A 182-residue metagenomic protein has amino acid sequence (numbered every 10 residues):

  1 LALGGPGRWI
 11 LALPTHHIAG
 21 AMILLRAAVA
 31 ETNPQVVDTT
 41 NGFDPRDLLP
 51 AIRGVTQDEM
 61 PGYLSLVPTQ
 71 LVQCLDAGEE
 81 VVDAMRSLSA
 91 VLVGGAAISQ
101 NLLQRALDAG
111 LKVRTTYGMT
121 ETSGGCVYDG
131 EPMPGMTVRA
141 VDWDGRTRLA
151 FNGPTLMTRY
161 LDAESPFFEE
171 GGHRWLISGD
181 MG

Functional and structural regions predicted by a protein language model:
L1-G5: Conserved structural elements of the adenylate-forming
R8-Q73, R114: AMP-binding/adenylate-forming
L24, L64-V67, V91, V138 (+2 more regions): Residue-level signal for inorganic ion chemistry
T69, A96-A97, T155: Alpha-helix/helix-capping structural signal
D76-D129: Gly/Ser/Thr-rich phosphate-binding loop
Y128-E131, G172-H173: Short Gly/Pro-enriched turn/cap motifs at secondary-structure boundaries
P134-M136, T147, G179: Change "...and in nucleic-acid phosphodiester-cleaving endonucleases..." to "...and in nucleic-acid processing enzymes
A150-G182: Conserved ATP-binding/catalytic segment of the ANL
